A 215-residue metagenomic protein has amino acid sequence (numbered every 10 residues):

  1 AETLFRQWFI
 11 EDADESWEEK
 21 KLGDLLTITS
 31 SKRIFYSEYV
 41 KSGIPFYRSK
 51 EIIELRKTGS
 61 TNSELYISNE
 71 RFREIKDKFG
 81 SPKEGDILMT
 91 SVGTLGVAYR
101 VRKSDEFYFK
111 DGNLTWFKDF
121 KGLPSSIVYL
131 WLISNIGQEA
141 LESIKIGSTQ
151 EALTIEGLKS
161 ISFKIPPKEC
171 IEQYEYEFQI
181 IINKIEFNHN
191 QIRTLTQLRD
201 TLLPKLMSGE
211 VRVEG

Functional and structural regions predicted by a protein language model:
A1-Y36, K41, S160, K164 (+3 more regions): Non-catalytic DNA-recognition/assembly elements of restriction-modification systems
E15-S60, N69-K78, L95, I146: Low-complexity, Lys/Gly-biased intrinsically disordered segments
G43, S63, K110-N113: A generic structural signal for short beta-strands and their flanking turns/coil linkers
R48, N69-G137, G147-T149, T154-I155: A short beta-sheet element
T58-S60, Y129, Q173: Short, charged, solvent-exposed linker or helix-capping segments at domain edges/interfaces that act as flexible hinges
W131, E139, S162-P166: C-terminal hydrophobic structural anchor segments that stabilize assembly/packing rather than catalytic chemistry
